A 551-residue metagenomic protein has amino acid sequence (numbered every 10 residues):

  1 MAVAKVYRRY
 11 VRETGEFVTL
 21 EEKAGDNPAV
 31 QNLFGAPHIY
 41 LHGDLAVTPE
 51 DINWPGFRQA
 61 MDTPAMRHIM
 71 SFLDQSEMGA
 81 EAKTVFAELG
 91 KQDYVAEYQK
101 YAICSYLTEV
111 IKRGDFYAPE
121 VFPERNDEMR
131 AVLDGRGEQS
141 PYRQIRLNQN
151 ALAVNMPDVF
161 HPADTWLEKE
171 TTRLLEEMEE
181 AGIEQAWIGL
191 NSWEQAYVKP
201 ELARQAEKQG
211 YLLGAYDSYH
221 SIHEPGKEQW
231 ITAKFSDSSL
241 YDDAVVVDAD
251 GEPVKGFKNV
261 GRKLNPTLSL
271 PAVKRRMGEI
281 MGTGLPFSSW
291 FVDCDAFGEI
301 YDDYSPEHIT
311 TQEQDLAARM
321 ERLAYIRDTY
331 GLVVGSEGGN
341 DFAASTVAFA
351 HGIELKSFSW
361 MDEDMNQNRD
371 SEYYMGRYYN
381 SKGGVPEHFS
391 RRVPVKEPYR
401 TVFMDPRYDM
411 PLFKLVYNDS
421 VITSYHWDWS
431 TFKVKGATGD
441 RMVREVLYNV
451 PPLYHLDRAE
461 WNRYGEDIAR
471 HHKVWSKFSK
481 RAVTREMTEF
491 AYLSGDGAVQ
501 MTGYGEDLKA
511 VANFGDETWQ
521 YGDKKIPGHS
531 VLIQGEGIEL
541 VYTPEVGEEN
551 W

Functional and structural regions predicted by a protein language model:
A2-L152, V159, A163-L167, T171 (+5 more regions): Active-site-proximal substrate-binding groove within the catalytic cores of carbohydrate-active enzymes
W166, E170, L174-G182, D217 (+1 more regions): Short acidic-hydrophobic catalytic motif
A186-W193: Transmembrane beta-strand segments that form the barrel wall of outer-membrane beta-barrel proteins
Q195-L202: Active-site-adjacent beta->alpha loops and helix N-cap segments on the catalytic face of soluble alpha/beta enzymes
Y197, P225-G226, S345-T346: Short Asp/Glu-rich motifs
Y211-S269: Substrate-binding/active-site clefts of carbohydrate-active enzymes
